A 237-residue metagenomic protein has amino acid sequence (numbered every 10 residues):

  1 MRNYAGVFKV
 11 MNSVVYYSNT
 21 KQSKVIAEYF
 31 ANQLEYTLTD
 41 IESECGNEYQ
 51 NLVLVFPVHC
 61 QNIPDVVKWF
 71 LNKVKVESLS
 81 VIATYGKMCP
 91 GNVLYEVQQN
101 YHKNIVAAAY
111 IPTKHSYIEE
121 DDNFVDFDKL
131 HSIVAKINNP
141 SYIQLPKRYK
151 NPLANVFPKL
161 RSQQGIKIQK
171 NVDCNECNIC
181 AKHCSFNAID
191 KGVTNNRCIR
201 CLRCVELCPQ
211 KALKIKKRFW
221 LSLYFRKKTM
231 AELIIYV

Functional and structural regions predicted by a protein language model:
Y4-V7, N12-S13, S18-I26, F30-E44 (+3 more regions): FMN-binding flavodoxin-like domain, especially the glycine-rich phosphate-binding loop
G165-K167: Short, solvent-exposed beta-strand edge segments and adjacent coil->beta transition regions
Q169-K170, N175-I199, R203-W220: Iron-sulfur cluster-binding cysteine motifs and their immediate structural context in ferredoxin-like electron-transfer
